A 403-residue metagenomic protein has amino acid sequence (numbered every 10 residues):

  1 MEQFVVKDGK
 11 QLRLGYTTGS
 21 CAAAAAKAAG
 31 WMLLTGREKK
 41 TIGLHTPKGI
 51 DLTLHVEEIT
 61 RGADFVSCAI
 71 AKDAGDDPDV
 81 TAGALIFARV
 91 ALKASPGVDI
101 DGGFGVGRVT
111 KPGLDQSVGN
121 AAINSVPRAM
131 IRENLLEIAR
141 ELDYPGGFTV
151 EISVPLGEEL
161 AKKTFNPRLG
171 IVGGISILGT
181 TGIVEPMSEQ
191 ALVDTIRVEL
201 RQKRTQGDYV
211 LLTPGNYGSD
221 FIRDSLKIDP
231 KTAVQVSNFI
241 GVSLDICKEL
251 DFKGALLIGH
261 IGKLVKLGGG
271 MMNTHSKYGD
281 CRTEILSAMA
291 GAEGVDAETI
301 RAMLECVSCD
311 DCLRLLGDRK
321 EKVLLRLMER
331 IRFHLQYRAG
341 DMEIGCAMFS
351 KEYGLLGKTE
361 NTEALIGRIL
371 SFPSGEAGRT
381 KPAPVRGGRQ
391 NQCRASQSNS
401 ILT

Functional and structural regions predicted by a protein language model:
M1-K163, P167-L169, N361: Generic N-terminal targeting/processing segments that precede catalytic cores or assembly contacts
E2-D8, L14, I240, L244-A255 (+3 more regions): ATP-binding/phosphotransfer module of carbohydrate and carboxylate kinases, centering on a glycine-rich
T17-A24, A191, T195, F239 (+1 more regions): Generic hydrophobic secondary-structure packing signal
A28-A29, G107-L142, E151-A292: Conserved mixed alpha/beta catalytic, RNA-binding, or beta-rich assembly cores of soluble enzyme, regulatory
G49-D76, D208-L226, M289-C312: A structural-propensity feature for long, helix-poor, extended segments
S95-G97, P145-G147, G207, F252-G254 (+1 more regions): A general structural motif
E376-R394: Short, low-complexity intrinsically disordered segments enriched in A/P/G/S/L with frequent Arg, especially at protein
